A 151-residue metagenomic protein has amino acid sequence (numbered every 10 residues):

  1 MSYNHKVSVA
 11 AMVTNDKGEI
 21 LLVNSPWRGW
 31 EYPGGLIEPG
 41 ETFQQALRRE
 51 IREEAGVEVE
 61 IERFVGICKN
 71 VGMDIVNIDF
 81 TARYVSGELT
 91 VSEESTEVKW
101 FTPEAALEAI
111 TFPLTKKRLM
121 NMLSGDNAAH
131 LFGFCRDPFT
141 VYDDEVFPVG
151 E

Functional and structural regions predicted by a protein language model:
M1-I20: Conserved N-terminal beta-strand and adjoining loop/helix that marks the start of the Nudix/MutT-like hydrolase domain
Y3-H5, G72-D74, S92-S95: A generic structural micro-feature
S8-V9, T42, T96: Short loop/turn microsegments at loop-to-beta-strand junctions
A11, F64, F80-A82: A structural signal for short, well-ordered beta-strand segments
N15-E53, F147-E151: Conserved Nudix-box catalytic region and its N-terminal flanking loop in Nudix hydrolases and closely related
W30, T96-E151: Nudix hydrolase/Nudix homology domain
E58-G66: A short coil-to-beta-strand element that immediately follows conserved catalytic motifs
K69-L89, K99, P103, K117-M122 (+1 more regions): Active-site-adjacent beta-strand/loop module that shapes the phosphate/pyrophosphate-binding cleft
